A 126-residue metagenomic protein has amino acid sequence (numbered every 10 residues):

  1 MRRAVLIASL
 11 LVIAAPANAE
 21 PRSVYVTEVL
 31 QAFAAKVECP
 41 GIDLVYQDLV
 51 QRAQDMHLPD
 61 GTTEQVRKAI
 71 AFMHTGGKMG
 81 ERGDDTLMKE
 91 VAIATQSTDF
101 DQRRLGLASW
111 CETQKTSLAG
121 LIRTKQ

Functional and structural regions predicted by a protein language model:
R2-A8: Sec-dependent signal peptide recognition, specifically the positively charged N-region followed immediately by
A14-A17: N-terminal signal peptide c-region/cleavage motif recognized by signal peptidases
A19-D48: Immediate post-signal-peptide N-terminus of mature secreted/exported proteins
V50-Q126: Compact alpha-helical subdomains of small soluble proteins
